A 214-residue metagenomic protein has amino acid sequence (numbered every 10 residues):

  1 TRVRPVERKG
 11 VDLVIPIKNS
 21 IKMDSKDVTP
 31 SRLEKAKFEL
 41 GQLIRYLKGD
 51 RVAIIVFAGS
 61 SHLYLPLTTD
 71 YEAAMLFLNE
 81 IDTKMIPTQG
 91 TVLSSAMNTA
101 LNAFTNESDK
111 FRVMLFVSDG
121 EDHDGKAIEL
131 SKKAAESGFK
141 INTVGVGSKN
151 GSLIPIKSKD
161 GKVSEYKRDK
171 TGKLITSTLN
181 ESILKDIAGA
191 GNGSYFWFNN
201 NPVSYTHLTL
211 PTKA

Functional and structural regions predicted by a protein language model:
R2-F111: Membrane-embedded segments
V11, G49, G138-K140, N192-G193: Short glycine-/polar-rich loops that comprise or flank the Walker A/P-loop and associated switch/sensor motifs
I21-K22, G59-L63, G120-H123, G147-G151 (+1 more regions): Solvent-exposed loop/turn segments at secondary-structure junctions within structured extracellular/periplasmic domains
K37, M97, L101, K132-A135 (+2 more regions): Residues within alpha-helical segments
P87-T91, V113, G120-A190: VWA/integrin I-like adhesion module and closely mimicked acidic/polar interface patches used
Y195-N200: Short acidic-hydrophobic, aromatic-tinged amphipathic segments that line or gate anion-handling sites
T206-A214: Conserved small/polar residues in nucleotide/adenosyl-binding loops
